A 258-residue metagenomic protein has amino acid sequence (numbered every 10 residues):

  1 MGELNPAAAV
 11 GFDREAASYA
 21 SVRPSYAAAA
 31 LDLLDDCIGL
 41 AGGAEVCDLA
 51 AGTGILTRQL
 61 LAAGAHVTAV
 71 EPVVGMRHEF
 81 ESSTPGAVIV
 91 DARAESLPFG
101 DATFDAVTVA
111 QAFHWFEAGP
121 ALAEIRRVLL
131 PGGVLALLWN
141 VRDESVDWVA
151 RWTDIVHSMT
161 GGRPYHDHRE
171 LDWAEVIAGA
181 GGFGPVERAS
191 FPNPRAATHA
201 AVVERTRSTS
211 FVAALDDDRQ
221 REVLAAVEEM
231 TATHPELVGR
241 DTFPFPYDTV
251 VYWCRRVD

Functional and structural regions predicted by a protein language model:
M1-A41, M76: Conserved class I S-adenosyl-L-methionine
G43-A44, A102: Nucleotide donor/acceptor-binding cores
E45-L49, T53-S96: Class I SAM-dependent methyltransferase SAM/SAH-binding core
E95-A106: A short acidic, Gly/Pro-enriched loop at the edge of an enzyme's catalytic core that lines a small-molecule cofactor
V109-A110, A118: A short beta-strand submotif of the Rossmann-like class I SAM-dependent methyltransferase core that lines
F116-E124: A short, conserved alpha-helix within the catalytic core of class I
R126-A197: Conserved catalytic/acceptor-binding region of the Class I
A174-D258: Conserved Class I S-adenosyl-L-methionine
